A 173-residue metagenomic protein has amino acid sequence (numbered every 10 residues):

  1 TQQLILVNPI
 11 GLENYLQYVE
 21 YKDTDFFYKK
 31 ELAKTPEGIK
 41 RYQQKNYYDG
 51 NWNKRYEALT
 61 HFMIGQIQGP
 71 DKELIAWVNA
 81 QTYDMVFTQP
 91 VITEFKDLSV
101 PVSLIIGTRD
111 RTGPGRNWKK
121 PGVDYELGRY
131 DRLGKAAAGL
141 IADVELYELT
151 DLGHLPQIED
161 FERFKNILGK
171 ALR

Functional and structural regions predicted by a protein language model:
T1, S99-V100, D143, R173: Active-site acidic short loop of glycosyltransferases
Q2-K34: Flexible "cap/lid" loop of the alpha/beta hydrolase fold
I5, S103-I105, Y147: Hydrophobic/aromatic beta-strand patches that form the interior of the parallel beta-sheet core in alpha/beta enzyme
L12, R111-T112, L152-L155: Active-site loop signature of alpha/beta-hydrolase-fold enzymes
Y15-E20, R109, G115-K119, E159-F161: Short aromatic-enriched loop/helix-cap "lid" or pocket-rim segments at secondary-structure transitions that line
I39-N53, F62-I67, N79-D84: Helix-loop "lid/cap" segments that line or gate small-molecule binding pockets
Q68-G139: Conserved serine/cysteine hydrolase catalytic core
D131-R173: Catalytic active-site module of serine/aspartate enzymes centered on a nucleophile-bearing elbow/loop
